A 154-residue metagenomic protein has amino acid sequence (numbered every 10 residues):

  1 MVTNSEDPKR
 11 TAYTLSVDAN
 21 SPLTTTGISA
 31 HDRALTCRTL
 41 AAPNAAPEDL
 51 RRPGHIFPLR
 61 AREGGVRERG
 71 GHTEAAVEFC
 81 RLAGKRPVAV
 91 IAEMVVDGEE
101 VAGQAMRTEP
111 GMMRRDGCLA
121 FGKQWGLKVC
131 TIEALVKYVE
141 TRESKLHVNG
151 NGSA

Functional and structural regions predicted by a protein language model:
M1-A154: Catalytic domains of riboflavin
